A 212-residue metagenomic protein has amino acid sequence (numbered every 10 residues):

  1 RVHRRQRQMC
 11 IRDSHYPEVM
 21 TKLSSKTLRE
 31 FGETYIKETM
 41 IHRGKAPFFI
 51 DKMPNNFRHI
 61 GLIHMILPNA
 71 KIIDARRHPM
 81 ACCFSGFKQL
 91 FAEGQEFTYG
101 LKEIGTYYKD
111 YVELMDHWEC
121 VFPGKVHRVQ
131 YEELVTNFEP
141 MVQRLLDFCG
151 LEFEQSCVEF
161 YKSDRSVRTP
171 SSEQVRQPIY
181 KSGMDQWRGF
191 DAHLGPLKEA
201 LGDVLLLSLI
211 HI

Functional and structural regions predicted by a protein language model:
R1-R7, I11, I210-H211: Single conserved hydrophobic/aromatic residue that forms the stacking wall/gate of nucleotide- or nucleobase-binding
R4-Q6, N69, P123: ATP/adenylate-binding site constellation spanning eukaryotic-like Ser/Thr protein kinases, ABC-transporter
Y16-K22, K26-A46, G86-R128, T136-L209: PAPS-dependent sulfotransferases, especially Golgi type II membrane carbohydrate sulfotransferases
T34-N69, C120: Flexible, glycine/threonine-enriched loop-and-boundary segments that flank and lead into catalytic domains of large
F49-D51, K71-R76, H127-Y131: Structured core elements
P54-F57, H78-A81, Q89, E132-T136: Short, solvent-exposed loop/turn segments at secondary-structure junctions
R58-G61, F84, E139: Short N-terminal helix/helix-N-cap motif within the alpha/beta-hydrolase-1
I63-S85: Conserved phosphate-donor/acceptor-positioning beta-strand/loop module used by diverse small-molecule
